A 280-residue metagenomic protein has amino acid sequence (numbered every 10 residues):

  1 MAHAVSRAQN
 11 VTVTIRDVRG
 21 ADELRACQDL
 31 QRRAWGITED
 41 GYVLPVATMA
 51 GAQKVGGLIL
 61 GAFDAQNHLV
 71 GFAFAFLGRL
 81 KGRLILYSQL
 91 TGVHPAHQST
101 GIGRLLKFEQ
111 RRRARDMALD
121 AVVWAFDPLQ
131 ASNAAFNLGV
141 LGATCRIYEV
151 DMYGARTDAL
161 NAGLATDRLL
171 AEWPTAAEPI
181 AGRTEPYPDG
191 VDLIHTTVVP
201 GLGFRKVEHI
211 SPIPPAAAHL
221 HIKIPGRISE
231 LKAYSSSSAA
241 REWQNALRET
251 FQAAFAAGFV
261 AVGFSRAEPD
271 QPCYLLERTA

Functional and structural regions predicted by a protein language model:
M1-R7, G20, M117, Q130 (+2 more regions): Intrinsically disordered, low-complexity, positively biased terminal segments
I15-P95, S265-A267: A conserved beta-strand-loop-helix scaffold within acyl/acetyltransferase catalytic domains
T38, T100, M117-A118: Short coil/turn segments at alpha/beta junctions that flank glycine-rich nucleotide-binding fingerprints
Q89, A125, E172: A cross-family glycoside hydrolase active-site/sugar-binding cleft signature
V93, S99-A114, N133, W243-A246: Conserved acetyl-CoA-binding loop-helix of GNAT-fold acetyltransferases
H94-A96, D127, P225: Residue-level recognition of the GNAT/N-acetyltransferase active site
A114-D127: Conserved GNAT acetyl-CoA-binding A-motif
